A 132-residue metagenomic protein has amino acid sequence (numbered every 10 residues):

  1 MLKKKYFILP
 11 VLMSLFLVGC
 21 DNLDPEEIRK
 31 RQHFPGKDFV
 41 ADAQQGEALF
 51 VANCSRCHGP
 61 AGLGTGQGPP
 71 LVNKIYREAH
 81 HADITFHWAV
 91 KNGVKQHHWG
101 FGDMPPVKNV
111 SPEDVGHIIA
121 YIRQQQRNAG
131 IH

Functional and structural regions predicted by a protein language model:
L2-I8: Bacterial N-terminal signal peptides that target proteins for export
I8-S14: Sec-dependent N-terminal signal peptides
F16-G19: C-terminal motif of bacterial Sec signal peptides marking the signal peptidase cleavage site
D21-L23, H58-L63, K91, R123-Q124: Detector for the c-type heme attachment site
N22-L49: Electrostatic cytochrome c docking/interface patches
G36-K37, E47, L63-K91: Gly/Gly-Pro-rich "capping" loops immediately C-terminal to redox-active cysteine motifs in periplasmic/lumenal
G46, F50-P60, I118-I122: The canonical Cys-X-X-Cys-His
T65-V72, N92-Q125, G130-H132: Axial heme c-ligation environment in periplasmic c-type cytochrome domains
